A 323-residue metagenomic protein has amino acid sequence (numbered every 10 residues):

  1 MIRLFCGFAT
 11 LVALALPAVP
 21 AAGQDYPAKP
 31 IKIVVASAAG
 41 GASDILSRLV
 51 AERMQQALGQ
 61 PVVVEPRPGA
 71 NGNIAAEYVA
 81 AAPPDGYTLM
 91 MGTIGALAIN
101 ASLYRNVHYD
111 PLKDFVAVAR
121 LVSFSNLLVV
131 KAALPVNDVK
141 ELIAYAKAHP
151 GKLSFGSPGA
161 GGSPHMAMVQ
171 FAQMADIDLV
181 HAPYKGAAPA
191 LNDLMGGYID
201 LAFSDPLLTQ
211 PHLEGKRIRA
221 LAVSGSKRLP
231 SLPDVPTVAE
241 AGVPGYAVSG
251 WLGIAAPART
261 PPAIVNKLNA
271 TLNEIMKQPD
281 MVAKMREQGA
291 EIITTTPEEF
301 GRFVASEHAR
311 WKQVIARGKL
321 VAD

Functional and structural regions predicted by a protein language model:
M1-I2: N-terminal secretory signal peptides that target proteins for export/translocation
F5-P17: Bacterial N-terminal signal peptides
A22-K113, K152, A160, D176-D200 (+4 more regions): N-terminal (or domain-start) structured segment
A28, S47, A51, Q55 (+15 more regions): Extracytoplasmic/secreted envelope proteins and their assembly/folding machinery, especially bacterial periplasmic
A28-P30, V50, Q173, I177 (+3 more regions): An extracytoplasmic/periplasmic, membrane-proximal ligand-sensing/linker region
A81-Y87, I94, S102-P189, V238 (+1 more regions): Hinge/capping helix and adjacent helix->loop/strand transition within the periplasmic-binding protein
L97-N106, Q170-M174, L201-V235, K312: A ligand-binding cleft/hinge motif common to bilobed small-molecule-binding domains
S123, T209-K277, S306-A309: C-terminal lobe and pocket-closing loops of periplasmic/extracytoplasmic Venus-flytrap solute-binding proteins
